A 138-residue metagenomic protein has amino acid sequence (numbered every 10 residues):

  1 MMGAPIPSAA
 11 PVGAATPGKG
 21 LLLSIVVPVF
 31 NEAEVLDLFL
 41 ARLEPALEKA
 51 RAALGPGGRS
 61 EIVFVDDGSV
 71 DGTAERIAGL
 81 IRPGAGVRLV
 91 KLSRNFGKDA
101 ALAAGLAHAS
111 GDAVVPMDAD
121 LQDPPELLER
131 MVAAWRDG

Functional and structural regions predicted by a protein language model:
M2-G138: Structured catalytic core of nucleotide-sugar glycosyltransferases
